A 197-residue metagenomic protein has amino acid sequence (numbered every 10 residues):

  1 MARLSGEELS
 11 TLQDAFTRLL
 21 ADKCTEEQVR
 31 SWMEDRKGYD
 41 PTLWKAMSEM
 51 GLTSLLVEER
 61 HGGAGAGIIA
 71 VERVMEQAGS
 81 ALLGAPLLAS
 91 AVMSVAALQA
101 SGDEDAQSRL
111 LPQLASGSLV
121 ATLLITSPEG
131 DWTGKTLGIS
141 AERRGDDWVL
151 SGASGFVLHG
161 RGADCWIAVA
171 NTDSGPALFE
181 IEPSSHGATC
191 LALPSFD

Functional and structural regions predicted by a protein language model:
M1-A85: Amphipathic, small/basic residue-rich leader segments at the start of a protein or domain
R3, P112-D197: FAD-binding core of flavoproteins
L19-K23, A97, Q113, A121-T122: Short alpha-helical functional segments enriched in proximate histidine and acidic residues
L20, G51, E58, V74 (+4 more regions): Buried hydrophobic positions in well-ordered alpha/beta secondary-structure cores of metabolic enzymes
Q28-W32, R109, T122-L124: Short, hydrophobic secondary-structure boundary micro-motifs
D40-T42, Q99, D131-K135: Short, solvent-exposed polar/charged micro-motifs at secondary-structure junctions
E49-S108, P112, S116-G117, H159-C165: Internal helix-loop-helix
